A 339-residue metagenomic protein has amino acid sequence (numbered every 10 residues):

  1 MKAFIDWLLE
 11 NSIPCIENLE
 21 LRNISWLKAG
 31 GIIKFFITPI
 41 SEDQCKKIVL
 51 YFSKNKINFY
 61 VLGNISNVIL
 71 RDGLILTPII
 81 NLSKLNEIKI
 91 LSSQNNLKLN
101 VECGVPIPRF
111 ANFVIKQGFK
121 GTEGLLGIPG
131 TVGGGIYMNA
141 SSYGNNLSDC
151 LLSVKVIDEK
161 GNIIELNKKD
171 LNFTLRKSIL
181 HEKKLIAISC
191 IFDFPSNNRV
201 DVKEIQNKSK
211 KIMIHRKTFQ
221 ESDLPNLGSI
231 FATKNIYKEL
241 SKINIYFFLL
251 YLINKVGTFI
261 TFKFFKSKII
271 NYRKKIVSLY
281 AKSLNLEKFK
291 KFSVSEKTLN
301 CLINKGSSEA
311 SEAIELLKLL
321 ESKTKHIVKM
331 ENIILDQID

Functional and structural regions predicted by a protein language model:
M1-L62: N-terminal, positively charged, Ser/Thr/Ala/Gly-biased leader segments that form transit/presequence-like amphipathic
I16-E17, N23, V68, I163-E315 (+1 more regions): Phosphate/pyrophosphate- and phosphate-bearing ligand-binding catalytic cores of soluble enzymes
A29-I33, S93-N95, E296-K297: Short glycine-enriched loop/turn motifs at secondary-structure junctions
G30-I32, I37-E42, I69-I88, Y137-N167 (+1 more regions): Structural signature of FAD isoalloxazine-binding scaffolds in flavoprotein oxidoreductases
I32-Y51, K98-G118, R199, K203 (+1 more regions): A short, flexible low-complexity segment enriched in Lys/Arg and Gly/Pro that occurs in N-terminal basic tails
L62-N67, C103, K305: Glycine-rich beta-strand-to-loop/alpha-helix junction loops that act as flexible
P108-Q117, G121-L152: A gly/ser-rich beta-alpha-beta helix-loop segment of oxidoreductase catalytic cores
